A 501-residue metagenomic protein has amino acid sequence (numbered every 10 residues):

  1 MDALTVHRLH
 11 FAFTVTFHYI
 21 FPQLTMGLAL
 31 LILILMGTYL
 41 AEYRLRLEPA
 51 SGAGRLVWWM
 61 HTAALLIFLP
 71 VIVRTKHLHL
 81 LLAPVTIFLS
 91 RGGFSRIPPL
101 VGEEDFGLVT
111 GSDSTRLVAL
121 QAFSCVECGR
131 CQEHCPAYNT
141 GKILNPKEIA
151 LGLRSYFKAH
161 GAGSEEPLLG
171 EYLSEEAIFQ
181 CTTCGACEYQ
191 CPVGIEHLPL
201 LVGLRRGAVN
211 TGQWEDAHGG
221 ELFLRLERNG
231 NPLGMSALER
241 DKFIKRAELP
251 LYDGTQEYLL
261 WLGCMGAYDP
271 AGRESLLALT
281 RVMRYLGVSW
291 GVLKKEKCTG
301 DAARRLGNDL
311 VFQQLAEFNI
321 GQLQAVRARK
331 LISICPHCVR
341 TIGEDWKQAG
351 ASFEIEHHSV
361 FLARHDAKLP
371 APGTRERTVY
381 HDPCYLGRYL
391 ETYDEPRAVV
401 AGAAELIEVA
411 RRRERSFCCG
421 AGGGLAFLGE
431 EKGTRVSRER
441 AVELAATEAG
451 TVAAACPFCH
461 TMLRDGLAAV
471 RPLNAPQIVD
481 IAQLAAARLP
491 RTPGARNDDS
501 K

Functional and structural regions predicted by a protein language model:
M1-Y39, A50: Polytopic transmembrane helical bundles with strong interfacial aromatic enrichment
L28, I32, M36, T75-A83 (+3 more regions): Short helix-terminus and kink motifs of transmembrane alpha helices, predominantly at the cytoplasmic interface
G37-V109, D113-R116: Membrane-embedded alpha-helical bundles of multi-pass integral membrane proteins
S90-L117, L151-E171, Y393-G402, A421-G433: Short, charged low-complexity linear segments at domain edges
S95-P146, T183: Non-transmembrane accessory domains of multi-pass membrane transporters/channels
D113-R116, A122, E148-A150, F157-T341 (+2 more regions): Iron-sulfur-cluster electron-transfer modules
L262-H357, Y385-A401, E405-K501: Cofactor-cradling patches in redox/metallo enzymes
Y380: Hydrophobic alpha-helical positions that pack around
